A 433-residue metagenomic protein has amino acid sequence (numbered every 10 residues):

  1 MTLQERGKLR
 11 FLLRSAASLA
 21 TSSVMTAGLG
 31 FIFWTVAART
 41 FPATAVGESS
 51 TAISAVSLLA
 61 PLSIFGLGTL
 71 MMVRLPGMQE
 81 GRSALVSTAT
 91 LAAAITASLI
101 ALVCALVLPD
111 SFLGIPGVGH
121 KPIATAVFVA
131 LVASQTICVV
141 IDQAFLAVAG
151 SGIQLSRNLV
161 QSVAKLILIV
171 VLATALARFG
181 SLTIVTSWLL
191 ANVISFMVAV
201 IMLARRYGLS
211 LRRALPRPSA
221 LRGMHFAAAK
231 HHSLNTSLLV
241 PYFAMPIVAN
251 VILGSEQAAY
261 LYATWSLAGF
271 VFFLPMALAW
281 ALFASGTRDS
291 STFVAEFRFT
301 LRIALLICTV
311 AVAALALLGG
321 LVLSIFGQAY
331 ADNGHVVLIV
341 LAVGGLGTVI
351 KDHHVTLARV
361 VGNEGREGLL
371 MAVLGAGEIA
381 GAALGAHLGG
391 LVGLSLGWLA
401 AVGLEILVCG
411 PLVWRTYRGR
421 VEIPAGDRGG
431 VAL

Functional and structural regions predicted by a protein language model:
M1-L12, S181-W188, V198-V240, R288-A295 (+1 more regions): Interhelical loop/hinge segments that connect adjacent transmembrane helices in multipass membrane
K8-G68, A229-S255, L374, I379-A383 (+3 more regions): Signature of the first transmembrane helix
L9-I32, T90, T125-V129, G152-L159 (+9 more regions): Hydrophobic faces of transmembrane alpha-helices in multi-pass small-molecule transporters and flippases across diverse
L12-L13, E80-I95, H225, F293-L306 (+2 more regions): Interfacial transmembrane-helix starts/ends
S63-Q79, T264, A268-T292, R359-V360: Helix-loop junctions and terminal segments of transmembrane helices in multi-pass membrane transport/translocation
P109-F128, S255, L317-L346: Interfacial segments at transmembrane-helix termini and the short loops linking adjacent helices
P122-A126, L155-Y207, G375-A380, L388-T416: Hydrophobic alpha-helical transmembrane segments
S134-N158, R288, V343-V373: Membrane-interface junctions at transmembrane-helix termini in multi-pass inner-membrane proteins
